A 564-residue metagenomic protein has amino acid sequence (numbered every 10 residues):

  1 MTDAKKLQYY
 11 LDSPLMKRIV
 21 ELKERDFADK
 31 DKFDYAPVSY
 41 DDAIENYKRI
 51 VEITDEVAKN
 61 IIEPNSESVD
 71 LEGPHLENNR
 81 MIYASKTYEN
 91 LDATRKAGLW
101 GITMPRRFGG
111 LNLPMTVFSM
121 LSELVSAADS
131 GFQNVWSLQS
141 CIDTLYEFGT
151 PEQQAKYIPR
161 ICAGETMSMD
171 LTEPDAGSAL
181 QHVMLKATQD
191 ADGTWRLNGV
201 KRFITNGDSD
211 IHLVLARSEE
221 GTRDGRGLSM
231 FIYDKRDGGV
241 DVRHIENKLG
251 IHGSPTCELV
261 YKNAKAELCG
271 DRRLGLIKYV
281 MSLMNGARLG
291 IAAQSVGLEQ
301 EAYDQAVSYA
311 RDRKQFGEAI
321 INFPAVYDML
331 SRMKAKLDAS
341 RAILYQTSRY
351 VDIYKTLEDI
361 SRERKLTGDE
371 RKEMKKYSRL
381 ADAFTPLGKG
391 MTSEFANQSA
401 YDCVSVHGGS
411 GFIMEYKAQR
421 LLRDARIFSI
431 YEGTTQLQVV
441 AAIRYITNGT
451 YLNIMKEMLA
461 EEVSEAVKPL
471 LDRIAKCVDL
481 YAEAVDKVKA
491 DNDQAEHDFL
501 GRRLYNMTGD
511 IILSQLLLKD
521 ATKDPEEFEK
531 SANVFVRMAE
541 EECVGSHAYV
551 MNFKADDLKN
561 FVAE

Functional and structural regions predicted by a protein language model:
M1-F132, K156, D359-G368, D556-E564: Amphipathic, small/basic residue-rich leader segments at the start of a protein or domain
K6, L15, G98, I251 (+2 more regions): Alpha-helix capping/hinge segments and adjacent helical runs
Y35, R236-G239, R243, P255-A287 (+3 more regions): A glycine-rich, basic-preceded beta-loop-alpha segment at the flavin cofactor/substrate interface of flavin-utilizing
Q133-P151, G177: N-terminal glycine-rich flavin-associated loop
T194, N198-V240: A short core secondary-structure module
D312-K336, Q346: Terminal amphipathic helices with adjacent charged low-complexity linkers/tails
D338-K389, V485-F499, L518-T522, E526: C-terminal helix-coil-helix/basic helical segment that borders enzyme active sites and/or dimer interfaces and provides
G449, E457, E461-E564: C-terminal amphipathic alpha-helical interaction region
